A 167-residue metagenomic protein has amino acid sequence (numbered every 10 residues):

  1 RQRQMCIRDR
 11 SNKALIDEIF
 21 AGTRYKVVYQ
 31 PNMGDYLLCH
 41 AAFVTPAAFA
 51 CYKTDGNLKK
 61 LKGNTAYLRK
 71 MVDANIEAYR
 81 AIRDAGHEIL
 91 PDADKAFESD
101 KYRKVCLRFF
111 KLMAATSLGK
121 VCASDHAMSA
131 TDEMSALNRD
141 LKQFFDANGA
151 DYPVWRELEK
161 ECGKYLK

Functional and structural regions predicted by a protein language model:
R1, V28, G56-L58, L118-C122: A short alpha-helix capping/helix-coil boundary motif
Q2-C6: Short, small-residue-biased leader/transition segments that mark boundaries at the very start of proteins
R8-R10: Low-complexity basic/metal-binding stretches
K13-A14, S135: Short, surface-exposed alpha-helical segments at coil->helix boundaries
A14-A48: FAD/FMN-dependent oxidoreductases across multiple families
A21, V72, I76-K167: NAD(P)-dependent Rossmann-like dehydrogenase/reductase catalytic/cofactor-binding core
R24, V28, L58-T65, F144-Y152: Inter-helical turn/loop segments and adjacent helix faces that build the functional surface of alpha-helical bundle
G34-K60, A66-Y79: Active-site-proximal catalytic alpha-helix in oxidoreductases
